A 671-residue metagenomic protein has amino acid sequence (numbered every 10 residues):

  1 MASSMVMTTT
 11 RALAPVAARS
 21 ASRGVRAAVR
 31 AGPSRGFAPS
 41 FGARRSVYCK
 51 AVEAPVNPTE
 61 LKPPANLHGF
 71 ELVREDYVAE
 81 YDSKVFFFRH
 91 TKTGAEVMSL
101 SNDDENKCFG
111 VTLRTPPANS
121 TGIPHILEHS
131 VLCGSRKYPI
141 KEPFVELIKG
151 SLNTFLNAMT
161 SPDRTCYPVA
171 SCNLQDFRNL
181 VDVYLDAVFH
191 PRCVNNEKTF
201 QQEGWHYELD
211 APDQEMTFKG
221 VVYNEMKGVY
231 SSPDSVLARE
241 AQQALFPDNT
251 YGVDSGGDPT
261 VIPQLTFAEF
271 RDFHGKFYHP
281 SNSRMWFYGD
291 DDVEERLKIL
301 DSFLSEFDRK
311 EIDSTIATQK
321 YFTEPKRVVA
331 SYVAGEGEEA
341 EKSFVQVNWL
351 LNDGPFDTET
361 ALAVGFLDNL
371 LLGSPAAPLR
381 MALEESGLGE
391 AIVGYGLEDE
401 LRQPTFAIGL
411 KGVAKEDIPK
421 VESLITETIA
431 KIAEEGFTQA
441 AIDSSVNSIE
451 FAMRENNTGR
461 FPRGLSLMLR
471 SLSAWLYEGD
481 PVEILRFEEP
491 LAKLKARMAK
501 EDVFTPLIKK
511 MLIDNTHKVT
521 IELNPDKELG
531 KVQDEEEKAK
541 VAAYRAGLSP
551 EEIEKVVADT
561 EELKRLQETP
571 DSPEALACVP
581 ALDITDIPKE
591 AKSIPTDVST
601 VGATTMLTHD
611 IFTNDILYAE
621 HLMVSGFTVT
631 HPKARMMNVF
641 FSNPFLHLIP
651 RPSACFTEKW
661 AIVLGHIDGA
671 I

Functional and structural regions predicted by a protein language model:
M1-G36: N-terminal chloroplast transit peptides
R44-C108: Non-catalytic terminal extensions that flank enzyme cores
Y48, V52-N66, R114-P116, S130-E324 (+5 more regions): Charge-rich, well-structured scaffold segments of protease-associated domains
K84-T91, K326-G335: Short acidic-hydrophobic surface loop/beta-edge motif
R89-D104, E338-Q346, D357-E359, D399 (+1 more regions): Active-site-adjacent "gating/activation" loops or surface patches in catalytic cores
T112-G122, T628-P632: Short pre-active-site segment immediately N-terminal to the catalytic Zn-binding motif
T121-C133, R635, V639-A654: Active-site recognition of the HExxH zinc-binding catalytic motif
